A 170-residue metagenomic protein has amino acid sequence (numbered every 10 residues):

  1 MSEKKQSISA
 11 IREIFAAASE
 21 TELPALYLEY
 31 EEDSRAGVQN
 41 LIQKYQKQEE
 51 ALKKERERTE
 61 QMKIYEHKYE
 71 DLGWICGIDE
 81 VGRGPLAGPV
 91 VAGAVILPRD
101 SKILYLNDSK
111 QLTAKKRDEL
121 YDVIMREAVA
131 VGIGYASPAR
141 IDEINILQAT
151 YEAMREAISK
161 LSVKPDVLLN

Functional and structural regions predicted by a protein language model:
M1-C76, E80, L86-N170: Acidic (Asp/Glu) carboxylate-rich active-site/surface patches
